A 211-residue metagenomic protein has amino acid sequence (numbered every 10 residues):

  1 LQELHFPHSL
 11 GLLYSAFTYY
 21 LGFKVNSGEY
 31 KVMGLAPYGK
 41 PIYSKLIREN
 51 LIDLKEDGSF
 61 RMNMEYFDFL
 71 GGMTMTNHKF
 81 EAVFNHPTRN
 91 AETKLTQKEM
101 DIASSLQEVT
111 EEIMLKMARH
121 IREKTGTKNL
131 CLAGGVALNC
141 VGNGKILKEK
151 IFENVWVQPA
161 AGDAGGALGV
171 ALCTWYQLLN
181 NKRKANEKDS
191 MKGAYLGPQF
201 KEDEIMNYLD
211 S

Functional and structural regions predicted by a protein language model:
L1-S211: Short acidic/glycine-rich loops and adjacent helix/strand connectors that line catalytic pockets where negatively
